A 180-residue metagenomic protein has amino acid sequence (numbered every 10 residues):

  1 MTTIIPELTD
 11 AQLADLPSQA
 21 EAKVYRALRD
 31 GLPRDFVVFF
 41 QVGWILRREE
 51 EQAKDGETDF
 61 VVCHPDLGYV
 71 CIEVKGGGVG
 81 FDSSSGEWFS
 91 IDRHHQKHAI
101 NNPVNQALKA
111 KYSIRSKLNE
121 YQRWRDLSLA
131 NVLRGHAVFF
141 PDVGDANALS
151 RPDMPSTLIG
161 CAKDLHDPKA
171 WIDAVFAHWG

Functional and structural regions predicted by a protein language model:
M1-G180: Intrinsically disordered, low-complexity Ser/Thr/Pro/Gly-rich regulatory segments
